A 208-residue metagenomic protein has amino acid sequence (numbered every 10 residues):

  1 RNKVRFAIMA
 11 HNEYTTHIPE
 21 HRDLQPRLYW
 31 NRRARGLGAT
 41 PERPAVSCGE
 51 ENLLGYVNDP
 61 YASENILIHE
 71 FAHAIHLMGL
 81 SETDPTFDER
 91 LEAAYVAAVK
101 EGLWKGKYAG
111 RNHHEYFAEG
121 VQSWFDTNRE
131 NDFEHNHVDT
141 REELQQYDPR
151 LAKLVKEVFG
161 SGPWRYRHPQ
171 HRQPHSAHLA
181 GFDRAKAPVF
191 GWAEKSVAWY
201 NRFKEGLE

Functional and structural regions predicted by a protein language model:
R1-V96, E134-H137: Acidic/His-rich structured neighborhood in mature extracellular/periplasmic domains
L24-R43, S47, V57, E92-H175 (+1 more regions): Metalloprotease/metallohydrolase-associated module, dominated by Zn2+-dependent proteases
